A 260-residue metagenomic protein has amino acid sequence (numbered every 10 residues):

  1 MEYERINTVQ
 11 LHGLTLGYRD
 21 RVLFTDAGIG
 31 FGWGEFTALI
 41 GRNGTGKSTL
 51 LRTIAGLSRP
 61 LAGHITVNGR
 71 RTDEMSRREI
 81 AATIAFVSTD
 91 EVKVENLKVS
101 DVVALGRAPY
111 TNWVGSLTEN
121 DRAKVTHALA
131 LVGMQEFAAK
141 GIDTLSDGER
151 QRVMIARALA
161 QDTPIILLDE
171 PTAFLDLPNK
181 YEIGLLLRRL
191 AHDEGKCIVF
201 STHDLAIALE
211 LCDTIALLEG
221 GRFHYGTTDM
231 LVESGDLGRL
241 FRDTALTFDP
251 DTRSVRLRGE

Functional and structural regions predicted by a protein language model:
I40-R42: The feature captures the beta-strand-to-loop junction immediately N-terminal to the Walker
A55: Helix-to-loop junction immediately C-terminal to a conserved catalytic motif
G63-R71, I80: Conserved ABC transporter NBD signature motif
A104, E119-F137: Conserved ABC ATPase "signature" region
G141-L145, E149: Conserved ABC ATPase signature
I166-D169: Catalytic Walker B motif of ABC-type/P-loop ATPase nucleotide-binding domains
F241-E260: ABC ATPase nucleotide-binding domains
